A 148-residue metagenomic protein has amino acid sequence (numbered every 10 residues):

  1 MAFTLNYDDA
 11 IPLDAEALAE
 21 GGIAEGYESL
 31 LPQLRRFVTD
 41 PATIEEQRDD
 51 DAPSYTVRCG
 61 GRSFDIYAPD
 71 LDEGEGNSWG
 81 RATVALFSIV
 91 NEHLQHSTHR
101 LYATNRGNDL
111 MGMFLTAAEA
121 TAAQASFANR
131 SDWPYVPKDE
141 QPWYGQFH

Functional and structural regions predicted by a protein language model:
M1-H148: Contiguous interface-forming segments/domains that mediate binding rather than catalysis
